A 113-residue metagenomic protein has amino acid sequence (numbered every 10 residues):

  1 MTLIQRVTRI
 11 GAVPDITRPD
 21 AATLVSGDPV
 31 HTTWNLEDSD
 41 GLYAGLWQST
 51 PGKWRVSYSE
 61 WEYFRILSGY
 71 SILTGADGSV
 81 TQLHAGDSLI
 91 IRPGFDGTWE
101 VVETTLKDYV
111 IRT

Functional and structural regions predicted by a protein language model:
M1-G41: A short, N-terminal "cap"/entry segment at the start of jelly-roll beta-barrel domains of the cupin/DSBH fold
D38-Y58, R92-P93: Conserved short histidine dyad/triad with adjacent acidic residue
A44-L46, Y63, S88: Conserved hydrophobic/aromatic beta-strand scaffold that supports enzyme active sites
G45-L46, W54-S59, G75, T81-Q82 (+1 more regions): Short histidine-centered beta-strand/loop micro-motifs that create catalytic or ligand/metal-coordination sites
S49, S59-L73: Short, conserved beta-strand element in jelly-roll/cupin
D77-P93: Short acidic-glycine-tyrosine-enriched beta hairpin
P93-T113: Ligand-binding loop in jelly-roll beta-barrel domains
